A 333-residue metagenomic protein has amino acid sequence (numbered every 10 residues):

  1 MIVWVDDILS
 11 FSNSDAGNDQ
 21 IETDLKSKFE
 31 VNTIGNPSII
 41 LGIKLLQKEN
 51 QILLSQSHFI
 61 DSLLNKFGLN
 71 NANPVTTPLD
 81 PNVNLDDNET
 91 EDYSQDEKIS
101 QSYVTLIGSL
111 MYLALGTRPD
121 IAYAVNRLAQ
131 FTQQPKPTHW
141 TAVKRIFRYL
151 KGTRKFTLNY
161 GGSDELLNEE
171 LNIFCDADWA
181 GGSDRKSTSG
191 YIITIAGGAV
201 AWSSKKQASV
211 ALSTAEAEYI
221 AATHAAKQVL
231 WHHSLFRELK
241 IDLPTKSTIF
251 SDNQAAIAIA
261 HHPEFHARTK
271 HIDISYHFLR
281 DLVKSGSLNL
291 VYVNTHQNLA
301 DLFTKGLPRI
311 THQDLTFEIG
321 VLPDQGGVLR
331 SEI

Functional and structural regions predicted by a protein language model:
M1-K28, K44-S55, Q130-P137, I220 (+1 more regions): Catalytic palm subdomain of template-directed nucleic-acid polymerases, centered on the conserved carboxylate motif
I2-V5, N84-I107, N172, S203-E218: Short, conserved non-catalytic motifs in the polymerase core
D6-I8, I21, L25, G42 (+15 more regions): Mobile genetic element proteins and their domesticated derivatives, centered on retroelements and DNA transposons
D7-L9, A177-R185, A255-I257: Short acidic, Gly/Ser-rich segments with clustered Asp/Glu that frequently serve as metal-coordination loops in enzyme
I34-L158, N294, L302-T304: C-terminal reverse transcriptase regions that engage the nucleic-acid substrate
I39, F131, E169-E170, K205-I333: RNase H-like nuclease module associated with reverse transcription
L110, I173-A215: RNase H-like nuclease fold core
R148-C175, I241: Structured nucleic-acid-interacting core domains from mobile-element enzymes and related host factors, especially RNase
